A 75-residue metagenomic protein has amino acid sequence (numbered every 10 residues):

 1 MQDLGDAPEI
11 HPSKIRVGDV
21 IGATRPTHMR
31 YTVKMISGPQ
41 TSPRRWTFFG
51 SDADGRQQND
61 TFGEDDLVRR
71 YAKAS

Functional and structural regions predicted by a protein language model:
M1-V17: Mixed-charge, Lys/Arg-rich low-complexity intrinsically disordered regions
Q2-L4, F49-S75: Intrinsically disordered, low-complexity, charged/polar segments
I10, T27, R69-R70: Intrinsically disordered, low-complexity cationic segments
P26-F62: Basic/aromatic-rich interaction segments and small domains that mediate binding to polyanionic partners
